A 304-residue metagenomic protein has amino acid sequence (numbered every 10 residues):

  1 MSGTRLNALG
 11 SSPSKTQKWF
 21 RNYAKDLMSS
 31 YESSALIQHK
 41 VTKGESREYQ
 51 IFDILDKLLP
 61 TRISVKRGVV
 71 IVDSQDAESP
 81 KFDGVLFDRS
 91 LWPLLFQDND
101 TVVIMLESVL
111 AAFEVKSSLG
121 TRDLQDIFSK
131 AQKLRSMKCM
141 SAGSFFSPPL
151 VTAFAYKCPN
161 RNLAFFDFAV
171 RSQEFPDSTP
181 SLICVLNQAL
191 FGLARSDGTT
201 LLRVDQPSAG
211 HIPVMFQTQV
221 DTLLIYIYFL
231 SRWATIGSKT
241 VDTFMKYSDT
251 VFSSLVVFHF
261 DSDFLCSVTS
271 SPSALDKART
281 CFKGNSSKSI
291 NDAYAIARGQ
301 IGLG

Functional and structural regions predicted by a protein language model:
S2-K81, L86-G304: Intrinsically disordered, low-complexity Ser/Thr/Pro/Gly-rich regulatory segments
